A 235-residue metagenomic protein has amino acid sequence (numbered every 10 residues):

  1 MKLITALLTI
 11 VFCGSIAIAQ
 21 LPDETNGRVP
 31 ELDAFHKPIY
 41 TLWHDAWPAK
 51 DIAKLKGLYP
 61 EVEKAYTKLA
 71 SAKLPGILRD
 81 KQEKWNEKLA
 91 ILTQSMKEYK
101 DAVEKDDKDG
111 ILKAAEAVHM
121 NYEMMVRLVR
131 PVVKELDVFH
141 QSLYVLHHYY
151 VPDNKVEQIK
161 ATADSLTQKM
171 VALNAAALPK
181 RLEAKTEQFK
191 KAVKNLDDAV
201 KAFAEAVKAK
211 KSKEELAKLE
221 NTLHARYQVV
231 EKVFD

Functional and structural regions predicted by a protein language model:
M1-D23: Bacterial Sec-dependent N-terminal signal peptides
L21-D235: Mature extracytoplasmic or organellar-lumen-exposed domains after removal of signal/transit peptides
